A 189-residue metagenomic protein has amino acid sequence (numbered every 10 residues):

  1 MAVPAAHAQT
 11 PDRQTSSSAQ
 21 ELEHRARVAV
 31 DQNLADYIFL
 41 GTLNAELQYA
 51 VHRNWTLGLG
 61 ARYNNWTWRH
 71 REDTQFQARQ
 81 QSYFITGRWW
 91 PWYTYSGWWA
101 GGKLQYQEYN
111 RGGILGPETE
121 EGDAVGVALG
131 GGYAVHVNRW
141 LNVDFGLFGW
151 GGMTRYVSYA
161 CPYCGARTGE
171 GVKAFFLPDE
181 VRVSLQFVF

Functional and structural regions predicted by a protein language model:
M1-H7: C-terminal segment of classical bacterial N-terminal signal peptides
A8-E72, G87, V181-F189: Short glycine/proline- and aromatic-enriched beta-strand/turn motifs that initiate or cap beta-hairpins
H24-V28, F39-L43, Q77-Y83, E121-V127 (+1 more regions): Residues that define the transmembrane beta-barrel architecture of outer-membrane proteins
R27-D31, W68-H70, G112-L115, C164-E170: Extracytoplasmic loops and strand-loop junctions of Gram-negative outer membrane beta-barrel proteins
Q48-F145, S184-F187: Gram-negative (and chloroplast) outer-membrane scaffold detector with strong preference for beta-barrel transmembrane
N138-F189: Predominantly the C-terminal beta-signal and adjacent terminal strand-loop region of outer-membrane beta-barrel
